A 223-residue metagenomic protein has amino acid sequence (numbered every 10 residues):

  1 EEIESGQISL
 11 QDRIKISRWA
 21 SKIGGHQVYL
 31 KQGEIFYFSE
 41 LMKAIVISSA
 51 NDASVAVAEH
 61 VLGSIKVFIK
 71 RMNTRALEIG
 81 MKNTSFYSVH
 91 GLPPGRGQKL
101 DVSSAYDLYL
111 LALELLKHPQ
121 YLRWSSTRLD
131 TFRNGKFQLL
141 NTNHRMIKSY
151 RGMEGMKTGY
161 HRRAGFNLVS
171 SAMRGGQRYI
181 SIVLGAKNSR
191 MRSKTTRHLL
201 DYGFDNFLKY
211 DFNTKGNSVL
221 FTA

Functional and structural regions predicted by a protein language model:
E1-Y106, L116: Active-site-adjacent loops and short helices of periplasmic peptidoglycan-processing enzymes
R96-A223: Domain-terminus/edge residues, biased toward the C-terminal soluble/receptor-binding domains of extracytoplasmic
